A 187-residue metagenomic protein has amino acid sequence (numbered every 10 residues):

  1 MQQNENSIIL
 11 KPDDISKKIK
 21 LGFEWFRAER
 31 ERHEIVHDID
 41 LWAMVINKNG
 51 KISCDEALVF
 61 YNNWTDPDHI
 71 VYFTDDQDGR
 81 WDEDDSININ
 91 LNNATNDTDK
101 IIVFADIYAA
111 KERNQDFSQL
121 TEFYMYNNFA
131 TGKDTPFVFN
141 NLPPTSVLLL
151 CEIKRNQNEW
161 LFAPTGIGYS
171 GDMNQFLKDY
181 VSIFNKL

Functional and structural regions predicted by a protein language model:
M1-K100, F104-L187: Intrinsic-disorder/low-complexity signal
